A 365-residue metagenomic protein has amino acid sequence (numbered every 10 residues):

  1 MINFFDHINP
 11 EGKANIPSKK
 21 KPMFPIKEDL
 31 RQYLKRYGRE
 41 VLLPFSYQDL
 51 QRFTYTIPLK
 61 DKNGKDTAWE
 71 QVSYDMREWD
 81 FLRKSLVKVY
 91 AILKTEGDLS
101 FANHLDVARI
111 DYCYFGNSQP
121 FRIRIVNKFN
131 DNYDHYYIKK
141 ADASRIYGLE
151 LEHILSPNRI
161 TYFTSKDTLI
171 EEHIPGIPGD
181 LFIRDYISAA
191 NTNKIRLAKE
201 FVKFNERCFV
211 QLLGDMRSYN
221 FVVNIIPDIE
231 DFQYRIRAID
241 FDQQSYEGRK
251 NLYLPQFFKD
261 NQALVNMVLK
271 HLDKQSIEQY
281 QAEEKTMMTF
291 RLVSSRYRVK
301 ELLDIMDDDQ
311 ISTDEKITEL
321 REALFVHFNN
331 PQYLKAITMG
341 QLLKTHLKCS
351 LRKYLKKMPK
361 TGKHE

Functional and structural regions predicted by a protein language model:
M1-E96, D314-E365: Regulatory N- and C-terminal appendages and interdomain linkers associated with kinase/kinase-like NTP transferase
H7-I16, M23, C113, K128-F129 (+3 more regions): A general structural signal for short secondary-structure junctions and capping/turn motifs
K27-L42, E70, A91-L105, L151-S156 (+4 more regions): Short charge-dense sequence patches
Q48, I57, G64-L181: Conserved ATP-binding subdomain of kinase catalytic cores across diverse folds
H153-S156, D167-E172, F201-F204, L254 (+1 more regions): Short C-terminal domain-edge/linker segments immediately following a structured domain
L181-S188: AlphaC helix of the protein kinase catalytic domain
A189-K250: Conserved kinase catalytic-core segment
E230-E365: C-terminal catalytic region of ATP-dependent kinase domains
